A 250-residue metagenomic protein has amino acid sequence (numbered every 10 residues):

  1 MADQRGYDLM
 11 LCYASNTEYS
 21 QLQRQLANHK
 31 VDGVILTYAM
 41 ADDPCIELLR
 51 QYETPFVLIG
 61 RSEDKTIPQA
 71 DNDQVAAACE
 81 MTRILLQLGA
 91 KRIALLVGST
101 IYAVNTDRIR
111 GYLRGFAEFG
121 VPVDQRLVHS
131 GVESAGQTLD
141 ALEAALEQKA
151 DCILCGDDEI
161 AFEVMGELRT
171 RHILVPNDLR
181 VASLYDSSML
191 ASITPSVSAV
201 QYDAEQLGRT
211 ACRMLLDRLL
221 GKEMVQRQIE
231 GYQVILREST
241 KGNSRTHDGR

Functional and structural regions predicted by a protein language model:
M1-M40: Central regulatory/effector-binding core of bacterial HTH transcription factors
M1-R5, R50-L58, S62-R250: Bacterial carbohydrate/catabolite-sensing allosteric modules
Y19-S20, D42-I46, A161-V164: Short, well-ordered alpha-helical microsegments
Q21-Q23, P44-C45, Q137-A141: Short acidic active-site motifs
V31-D32, L36-R61: C-terminal extensions
